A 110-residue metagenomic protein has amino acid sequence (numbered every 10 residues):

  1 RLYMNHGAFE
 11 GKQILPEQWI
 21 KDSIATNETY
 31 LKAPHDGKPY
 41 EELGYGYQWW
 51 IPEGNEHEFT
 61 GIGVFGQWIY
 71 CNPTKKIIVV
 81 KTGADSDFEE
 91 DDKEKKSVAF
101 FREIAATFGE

Functional and structural regions predicted by a protein language model:
R1-A25: Active-site-proximal binding-pocket segments
R1-A8, Q67, N72-G83: Active-site-proximal alpha-helical segments within enzyme catalytic domains
Y3-G7, N27, E53, T82 (+1 more regions): Sec/Tat-exported extracytoplasmic proteins
G7-G11, K32, E89: Short acidic/glycine-rich loop or secondary-structure boundary segments that cap or lie
L15, E41, K96: Short acidic-hydrophobic sequence patches enriched in Asp/Glu that either
I24-I78: Active-site Gly/Thr loop motif
D85-D87: A short acidic/small-residue loop/turn micro-motif
E90-E110: Short, gly/Ser/Thr-rich active-site loops of penicillin-recognizing serine hydrolases
